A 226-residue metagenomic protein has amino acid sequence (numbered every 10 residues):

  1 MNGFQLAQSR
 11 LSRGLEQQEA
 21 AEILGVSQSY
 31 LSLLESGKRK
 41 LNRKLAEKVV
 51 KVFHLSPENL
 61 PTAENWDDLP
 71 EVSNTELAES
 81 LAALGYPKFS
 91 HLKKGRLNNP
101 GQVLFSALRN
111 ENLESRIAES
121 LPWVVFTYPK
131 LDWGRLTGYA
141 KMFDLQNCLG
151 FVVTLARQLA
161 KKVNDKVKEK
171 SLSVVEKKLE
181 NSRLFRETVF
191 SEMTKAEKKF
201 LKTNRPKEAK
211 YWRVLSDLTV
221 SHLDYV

Functional and structural regions predicted by a protein language model:
F4-I23: Short basic helix-loop element that most often maps to the first helix and adjoining turn of HTH DNA-binding modules
Q17-Q18, Q28, R39, P57: The DNA-contacting recognition helix of HTH DNA-binding domains and analogous helical DNA-recognition elements
L24-K40, T62-N65: Recognition helix of helix-turn-helix/homeodomain-like DNA-binding domains that insert into the DNA major groove
K44-N59: DNA major-groove recognition helix of helix-turn-helix/homeodomain DNA-binding modules
D67-K130: Helix-turn-helix/homeodomain-like alpha-helical modules used for DNA recognition and transcription-factor dimerization
K141-K177: Small-residue-rich helix-loop
K168-V226: Charge-dense, extended regions
